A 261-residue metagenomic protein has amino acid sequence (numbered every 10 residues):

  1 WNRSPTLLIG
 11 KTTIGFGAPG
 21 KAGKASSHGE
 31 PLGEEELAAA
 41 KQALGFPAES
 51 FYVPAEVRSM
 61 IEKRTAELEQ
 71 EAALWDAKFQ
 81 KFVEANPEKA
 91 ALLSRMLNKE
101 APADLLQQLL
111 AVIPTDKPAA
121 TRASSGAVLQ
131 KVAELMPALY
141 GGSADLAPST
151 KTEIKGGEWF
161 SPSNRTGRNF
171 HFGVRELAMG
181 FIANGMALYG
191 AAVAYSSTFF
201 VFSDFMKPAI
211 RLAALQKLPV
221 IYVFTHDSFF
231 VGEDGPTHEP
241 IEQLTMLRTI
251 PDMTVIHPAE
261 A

Functional and structural regions predicted by a protein language model:
W1-Q107: Long, well-ordered, tryptophan-enriched scaffold segments
S59-A261: Thiamine diphosphate
